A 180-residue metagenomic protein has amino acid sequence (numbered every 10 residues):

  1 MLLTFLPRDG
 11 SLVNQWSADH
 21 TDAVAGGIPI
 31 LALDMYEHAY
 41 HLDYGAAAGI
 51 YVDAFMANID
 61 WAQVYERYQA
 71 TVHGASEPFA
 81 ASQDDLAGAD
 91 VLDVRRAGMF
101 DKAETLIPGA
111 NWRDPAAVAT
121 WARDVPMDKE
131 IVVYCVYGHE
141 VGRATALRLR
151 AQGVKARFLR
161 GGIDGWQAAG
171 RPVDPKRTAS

Functional and structural regions predicted by a protein language model:
M1-S76: Feature for soluble, non-membrane regions of globular proteins
A70-A89, V94-V132, Y137-S180: Rhodanese-like catalytic fold shared by cysteine-dependent sulfurtransferases and DSP/PTP-type phosphatases
